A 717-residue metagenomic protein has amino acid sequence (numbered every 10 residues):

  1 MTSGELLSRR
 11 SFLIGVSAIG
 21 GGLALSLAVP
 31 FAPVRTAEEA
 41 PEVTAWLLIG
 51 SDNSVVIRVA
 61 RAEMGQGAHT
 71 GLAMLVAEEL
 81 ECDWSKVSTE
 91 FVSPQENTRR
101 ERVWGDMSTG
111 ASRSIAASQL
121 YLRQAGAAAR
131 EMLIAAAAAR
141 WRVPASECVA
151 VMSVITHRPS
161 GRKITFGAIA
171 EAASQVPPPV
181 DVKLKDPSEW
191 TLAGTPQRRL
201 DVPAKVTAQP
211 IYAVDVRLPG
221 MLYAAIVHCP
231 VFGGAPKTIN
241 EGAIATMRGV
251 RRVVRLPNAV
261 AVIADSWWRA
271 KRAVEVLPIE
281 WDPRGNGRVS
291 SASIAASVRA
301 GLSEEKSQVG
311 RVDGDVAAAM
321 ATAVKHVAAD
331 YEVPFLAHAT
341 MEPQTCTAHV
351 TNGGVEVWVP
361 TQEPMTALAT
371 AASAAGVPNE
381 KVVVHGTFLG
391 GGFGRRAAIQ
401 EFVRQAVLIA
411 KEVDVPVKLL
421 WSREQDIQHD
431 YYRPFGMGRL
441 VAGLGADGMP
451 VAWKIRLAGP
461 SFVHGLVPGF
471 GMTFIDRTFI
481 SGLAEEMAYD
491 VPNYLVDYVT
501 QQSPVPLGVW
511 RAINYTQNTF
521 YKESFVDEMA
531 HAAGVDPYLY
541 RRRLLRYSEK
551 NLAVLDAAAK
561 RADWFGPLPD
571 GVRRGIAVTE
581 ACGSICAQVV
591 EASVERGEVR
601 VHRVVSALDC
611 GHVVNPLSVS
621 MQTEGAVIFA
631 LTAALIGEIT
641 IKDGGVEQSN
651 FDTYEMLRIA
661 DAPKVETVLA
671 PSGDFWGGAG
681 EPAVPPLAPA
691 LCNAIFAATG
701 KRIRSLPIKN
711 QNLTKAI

Functional and structural regions predicted by a protein language model:
T2-I717: Cofactor-binding beta-sheet edge motifs in enzyme active sites
